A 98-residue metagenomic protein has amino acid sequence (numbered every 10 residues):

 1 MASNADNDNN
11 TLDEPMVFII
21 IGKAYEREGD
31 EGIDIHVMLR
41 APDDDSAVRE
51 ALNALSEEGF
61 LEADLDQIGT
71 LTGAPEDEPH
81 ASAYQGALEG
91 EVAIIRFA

Functional and structural regions predicted by a protein language model:
A2-H36, R40-D66, T70-A98: Long, contiguous binding/interaction regions
